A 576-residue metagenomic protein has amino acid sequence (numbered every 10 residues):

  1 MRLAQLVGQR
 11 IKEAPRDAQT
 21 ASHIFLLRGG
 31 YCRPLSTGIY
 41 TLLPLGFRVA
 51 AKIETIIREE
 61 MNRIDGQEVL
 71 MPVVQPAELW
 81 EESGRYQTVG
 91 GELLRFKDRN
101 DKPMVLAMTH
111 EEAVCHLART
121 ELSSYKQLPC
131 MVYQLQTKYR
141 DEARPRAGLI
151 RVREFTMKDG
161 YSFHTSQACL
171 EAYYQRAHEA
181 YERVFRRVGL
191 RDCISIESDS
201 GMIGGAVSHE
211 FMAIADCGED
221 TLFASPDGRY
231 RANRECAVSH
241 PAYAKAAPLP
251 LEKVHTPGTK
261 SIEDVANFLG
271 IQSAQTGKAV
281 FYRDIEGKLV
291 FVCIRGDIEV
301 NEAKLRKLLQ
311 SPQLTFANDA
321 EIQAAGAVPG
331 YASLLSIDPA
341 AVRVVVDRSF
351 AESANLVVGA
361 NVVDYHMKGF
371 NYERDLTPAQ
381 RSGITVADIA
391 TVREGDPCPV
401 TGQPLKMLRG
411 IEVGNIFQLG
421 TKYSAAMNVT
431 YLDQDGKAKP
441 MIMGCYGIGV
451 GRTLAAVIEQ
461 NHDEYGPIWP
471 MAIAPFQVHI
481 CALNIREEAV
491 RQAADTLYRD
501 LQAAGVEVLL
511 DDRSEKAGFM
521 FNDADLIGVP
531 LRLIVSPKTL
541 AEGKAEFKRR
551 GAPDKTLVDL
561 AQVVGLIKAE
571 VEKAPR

Functional and structural regions predicted by a protein language model:
M1-D98, T156, Y161-G201, D297-I298: TRNA-binding/sensing appendages of the translation machinery
M1-R28, V114-P145, H255-K260, D264 (+2 more regions): Charged, low-complexity intrinsically disordered tails and linkers
Q75-L79, E321-I322, D512-F519, L540: Short acidic loop-to-helix transition motifs that present clustered carboxylates
Q87-M104, A213-A224: Acidic, His- and aromatic-enriched active-site or binding-groove loops in soluble protein domains that engage sugars
M108-H116, R144-G160, T165-Y446, V450: Extended, low-hydrophobicity, polar/charged segments
V265, G444-I473, Q477: C-terminal, non-catalytic macromolecule-binding modules
G466-M520: Generic long, charged, amphipathic alpha-helical segments
